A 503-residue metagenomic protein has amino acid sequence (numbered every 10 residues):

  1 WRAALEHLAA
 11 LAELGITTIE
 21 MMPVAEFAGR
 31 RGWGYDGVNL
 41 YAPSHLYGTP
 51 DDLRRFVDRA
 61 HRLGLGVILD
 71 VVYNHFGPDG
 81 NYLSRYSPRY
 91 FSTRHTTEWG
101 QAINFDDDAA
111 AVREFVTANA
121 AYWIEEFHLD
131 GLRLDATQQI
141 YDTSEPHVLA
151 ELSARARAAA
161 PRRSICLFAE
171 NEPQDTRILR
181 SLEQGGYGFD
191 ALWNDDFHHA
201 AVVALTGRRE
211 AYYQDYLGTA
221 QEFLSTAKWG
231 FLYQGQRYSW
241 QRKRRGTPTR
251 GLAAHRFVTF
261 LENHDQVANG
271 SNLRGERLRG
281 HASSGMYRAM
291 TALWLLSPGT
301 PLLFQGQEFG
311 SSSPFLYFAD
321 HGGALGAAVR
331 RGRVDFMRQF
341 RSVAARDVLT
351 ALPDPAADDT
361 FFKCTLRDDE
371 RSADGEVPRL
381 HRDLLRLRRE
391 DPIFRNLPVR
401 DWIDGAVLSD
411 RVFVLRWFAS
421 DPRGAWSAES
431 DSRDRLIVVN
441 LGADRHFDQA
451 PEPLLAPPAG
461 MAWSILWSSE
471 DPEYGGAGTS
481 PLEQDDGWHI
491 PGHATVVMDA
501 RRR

Functional and structural regions predicted by a protein language model:
W1-T17, R274, R279, S283-S284 (+3 more regions): Carbohydrate-interacting/catalytic domains
R2-C166, R177-I178: Substrate-binding/active-site clefts of carbohydrate-active enzymes
T17-E20, G64-G66, D130-G131, S164-C166 (+5 more regions): Beta-sheet entry/capping signal
P23, S44, D70-V71, D107 (+8 more regions): Active-site proximal loops enriched in glycine and acidic residues that flank catalytic Cys/His/Asp and coordinate
A25, S44, Y73, Q138 (+7 more regions): Short, flexible loop/turn elements at secondary-structure junctions
G37-A42, T97-D106, N263-L278, A357-D369: Short glycine/proline-rich turn/loop motifs
L149, S153-A345, R389, S430 (+2 more regions): Conserved alpha/beta catalytic core and glycan-binding cleft of carbohydrate-active enzymes
